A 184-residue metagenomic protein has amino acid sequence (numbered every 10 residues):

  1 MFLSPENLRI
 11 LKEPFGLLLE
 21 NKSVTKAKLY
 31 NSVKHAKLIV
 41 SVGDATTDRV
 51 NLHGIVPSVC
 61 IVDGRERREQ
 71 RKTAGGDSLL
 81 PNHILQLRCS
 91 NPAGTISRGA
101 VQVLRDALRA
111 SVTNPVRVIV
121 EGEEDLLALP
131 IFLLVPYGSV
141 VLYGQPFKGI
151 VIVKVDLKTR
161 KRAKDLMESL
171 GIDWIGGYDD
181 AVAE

Functional and structural regions predicted by a protein language model:
M1-P92: N-terminal, charge-rich interaction modules
L8, G16, V151-A163: Glycine-rich, aromatic-bearing surface loops/beta-hairpins
K37-V40, P57-I61, Q86-L87, P115-I119 (+2 more regions): Structural motif
V40-D48, E121-A128, F147-K148: Gly/Ser/Thr-rich loops at beta-strand to alpha-helix junctions that form or flank small-molecule/cofactor-binding
N51-V59, G76-S78, F132-Y137, D156-R160 (+1 more regions): Short, solvent-exposed amphipathic alpha-helical segments in soluble enzyme and RNA/protein-processing domains
I84-G122, L126: Internal catalytic-core helix/loop-beta-alpha segment that presents or stabilizes conserved functional determinants
R98-L108, L126-L142, P146-G149, V155: Nuclease catalytic cores that cleave nucleic-acid phosphodiester bonds, predominantly acidic two-metal-ion
L157-E184: Charged phosphate-binding loop/patch that engages nucleotide di/tri-phosphates or the phosphate backbone of nucleic
